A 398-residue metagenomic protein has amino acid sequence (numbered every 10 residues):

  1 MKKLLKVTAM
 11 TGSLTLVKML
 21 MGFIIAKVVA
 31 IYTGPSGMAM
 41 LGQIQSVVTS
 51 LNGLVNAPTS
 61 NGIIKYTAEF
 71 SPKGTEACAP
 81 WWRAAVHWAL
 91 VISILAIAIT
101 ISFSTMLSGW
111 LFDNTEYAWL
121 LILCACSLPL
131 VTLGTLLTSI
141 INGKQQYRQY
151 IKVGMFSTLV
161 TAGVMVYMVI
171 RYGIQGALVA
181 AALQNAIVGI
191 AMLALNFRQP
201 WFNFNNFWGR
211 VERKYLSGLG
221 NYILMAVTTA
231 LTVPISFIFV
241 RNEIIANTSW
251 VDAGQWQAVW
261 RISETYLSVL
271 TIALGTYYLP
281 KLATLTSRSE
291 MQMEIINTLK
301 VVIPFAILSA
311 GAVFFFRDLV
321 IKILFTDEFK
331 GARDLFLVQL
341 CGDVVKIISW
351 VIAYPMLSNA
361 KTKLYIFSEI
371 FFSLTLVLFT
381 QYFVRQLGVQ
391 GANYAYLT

Functional and structural regions predicted by a protein language model:
M1-L4, A181, L193-I235, P280 (+1 more regions): Interhelical loop/hinge segments that connect adjacent transmembrane helices in multipass membrane
K3-I64, I97, I101, T161-A162 (+4 more regions): Signature of the first transmembrane helix
K6-K18, I44, N56-T105, W119 (+3 more regions): Membrane-water interface segments that mark the loop-to-transmembrane alpha-helix transition
K27, N56-P72, G143, W201 (+3 more regions): Helix-loop junctions and terminal segments of transmembrane helices in multi-pass membrane transport/translocation
V28, I63, T138-G143, Y147 (+8 more regions): C-terminal transmembrane helix end/exit motif
S104-C124, W250, I296, F314-V344 (+1 more regions): Interfacial segments at transmembrane-helix termini and the short loops linking adjacent helices
A118, I122, K152-P200, F371-T375 (+1 more regions): Hydrophobic alpha-helical transmembrane segments
P129-V153, C341-S368: Membrane-interface junctions at transmembrane-helix termini in multi-pass inner-membrane proteins
